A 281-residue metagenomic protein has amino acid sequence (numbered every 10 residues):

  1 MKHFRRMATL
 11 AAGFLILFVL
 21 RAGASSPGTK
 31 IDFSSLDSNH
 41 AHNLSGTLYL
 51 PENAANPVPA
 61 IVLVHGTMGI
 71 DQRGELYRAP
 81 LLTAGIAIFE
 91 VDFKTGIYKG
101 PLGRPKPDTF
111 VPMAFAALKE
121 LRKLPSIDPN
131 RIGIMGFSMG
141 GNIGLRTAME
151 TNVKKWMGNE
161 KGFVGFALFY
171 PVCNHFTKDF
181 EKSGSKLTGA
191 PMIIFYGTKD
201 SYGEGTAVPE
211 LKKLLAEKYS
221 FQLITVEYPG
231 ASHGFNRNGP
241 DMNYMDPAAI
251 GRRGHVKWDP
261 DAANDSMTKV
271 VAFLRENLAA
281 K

Functional and structural regions predicted by a protein language model:
S25-N56: N-terminal cap/lid segment of alpha/beta-hydrolase-fold proteins
S38, G96-L118, K123, D128: Catalytic nucleophile-loop/oxyanion-hole region of alpha/beta-hydrolase and closely related hydrolase-like folds
A54-V58, L63-G100, H175-F176, S201-G205: Short substrate-entry loop that stabilizes the transition state in hydrolases
A114-T188: Primarily recognizes the serine-hydrolase "nucleophile elbow" in alpha/beta-hydrolase and SGNH/GDSL folds
F180-E181, E204-L214: Short alpha-helix in the alpha/beta-hydrolase fold that links the catalytic acid
T188, I194-Y196: Short beta-strand/loop motif that positions the catalytic acidic residue of the alpha/beta-hydrolase fold
S220-K281: C-terminal catalytic histidine-bearing segment of alpha/beta-hydrolase fold enzymes
